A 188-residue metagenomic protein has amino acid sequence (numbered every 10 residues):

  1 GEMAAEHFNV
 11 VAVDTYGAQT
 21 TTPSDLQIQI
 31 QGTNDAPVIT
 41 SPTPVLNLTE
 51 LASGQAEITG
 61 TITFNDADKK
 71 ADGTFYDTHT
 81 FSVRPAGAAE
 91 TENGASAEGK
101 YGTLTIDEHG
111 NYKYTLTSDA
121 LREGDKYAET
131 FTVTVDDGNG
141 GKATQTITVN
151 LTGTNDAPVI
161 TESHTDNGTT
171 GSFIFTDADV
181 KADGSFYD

Functional and structural regions predicted by a protein language model:
G1-G32, E92-T152, H164-D166, T170-Y187: Acidic, turn/loop-rich segments in luminal/extracellular domains of secretory-pathway and cell-surface proteins
D35-S96, V159-D188: Extracellular ectodomain surface segments
